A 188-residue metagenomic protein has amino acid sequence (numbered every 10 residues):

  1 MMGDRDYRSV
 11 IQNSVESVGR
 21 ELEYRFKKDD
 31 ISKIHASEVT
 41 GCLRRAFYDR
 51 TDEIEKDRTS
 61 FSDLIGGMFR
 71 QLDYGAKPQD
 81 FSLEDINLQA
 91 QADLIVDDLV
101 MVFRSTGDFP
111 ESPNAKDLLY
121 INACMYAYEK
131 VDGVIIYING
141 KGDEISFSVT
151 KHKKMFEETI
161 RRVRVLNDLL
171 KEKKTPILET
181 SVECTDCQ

Functional and structural regions predicted by a protein language model:
M1-V100, G107-A115, N122: Metal-dependent nuclease catalytic cores that hydrolyze phosphodiester bonds in DNA/RNA, characterized by
S14-V18, E53-I54, V163-L166, L170 (+1 more regions): Alpha-helix boundary/capping residues
E23-I31, V163-L178: Short, intrinsically disordered, charge-biased short linear motifs at domain edges
K33-Y48, K171-Q188: Cysteine-cluster motifs in flexible loop/terminal segments that predominantly coordinate metals
D49-R50, R104, I138, C187: Structured loops at beta-to-helix junctions and adjacent beta-edge loops in soluble globular domains
F81-K171: Nucleic-acid nuclease catalytic cores
